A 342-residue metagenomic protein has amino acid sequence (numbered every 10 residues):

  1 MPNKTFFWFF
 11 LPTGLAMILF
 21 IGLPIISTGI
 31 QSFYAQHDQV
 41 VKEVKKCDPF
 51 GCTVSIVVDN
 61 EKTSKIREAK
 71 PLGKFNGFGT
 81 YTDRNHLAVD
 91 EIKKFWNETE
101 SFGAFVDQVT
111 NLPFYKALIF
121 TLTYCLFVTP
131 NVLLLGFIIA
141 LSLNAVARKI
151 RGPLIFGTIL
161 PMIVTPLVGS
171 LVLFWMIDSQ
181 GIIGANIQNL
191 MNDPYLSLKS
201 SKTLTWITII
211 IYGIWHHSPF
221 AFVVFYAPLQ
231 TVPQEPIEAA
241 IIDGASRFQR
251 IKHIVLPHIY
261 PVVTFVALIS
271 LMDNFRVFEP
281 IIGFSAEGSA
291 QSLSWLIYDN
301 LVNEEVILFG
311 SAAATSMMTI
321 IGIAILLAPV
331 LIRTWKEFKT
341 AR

Functional and structural regions predicted by a protein language model:
P2-R342: A structural signal for multi-pass alpha-helical bundles of membrane permease subunits that mediate small-molecule
